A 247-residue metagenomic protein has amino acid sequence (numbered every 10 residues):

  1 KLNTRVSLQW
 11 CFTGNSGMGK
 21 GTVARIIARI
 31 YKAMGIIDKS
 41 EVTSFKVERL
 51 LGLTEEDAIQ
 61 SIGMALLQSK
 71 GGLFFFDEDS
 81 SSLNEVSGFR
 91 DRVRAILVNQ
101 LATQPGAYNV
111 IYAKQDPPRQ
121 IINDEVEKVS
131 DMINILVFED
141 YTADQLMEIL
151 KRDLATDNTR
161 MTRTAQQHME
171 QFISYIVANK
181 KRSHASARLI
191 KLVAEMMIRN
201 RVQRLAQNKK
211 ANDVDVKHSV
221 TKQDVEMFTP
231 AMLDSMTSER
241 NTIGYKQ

Functional and structural regions predicted by a protein language model:
T4-W10, G71, G106: Pre-Walker A (Motif I) flank of P-loop NTPase domains
V6-E41: Walker A/P-loop
S40-S69, D91: Short glycine-rich substrate-engagement loop in P-loop NTPases that contacts/grips substrate
K46, L67-F89: Conserved P-loop NTPase "ATPase switch" module shared by AAA+ and STAND
F75-D77, A107-D116: Structural recognition of the conserved hydrophobic beta-strand(s) that form the central parallel beta-sheet of P-loop
N123-D140: A short helix-turn-beta junction within AAA+ P-loop NTPase domains corresponding to the substrate/partner-engaging
L136, D140-T142, M147-D215: Conserved AAA+ ATPase small/helical "lid" subdomain
Q203-Q247: C-terminal engagement/docking regions of AAA+ P-loop ATPases
